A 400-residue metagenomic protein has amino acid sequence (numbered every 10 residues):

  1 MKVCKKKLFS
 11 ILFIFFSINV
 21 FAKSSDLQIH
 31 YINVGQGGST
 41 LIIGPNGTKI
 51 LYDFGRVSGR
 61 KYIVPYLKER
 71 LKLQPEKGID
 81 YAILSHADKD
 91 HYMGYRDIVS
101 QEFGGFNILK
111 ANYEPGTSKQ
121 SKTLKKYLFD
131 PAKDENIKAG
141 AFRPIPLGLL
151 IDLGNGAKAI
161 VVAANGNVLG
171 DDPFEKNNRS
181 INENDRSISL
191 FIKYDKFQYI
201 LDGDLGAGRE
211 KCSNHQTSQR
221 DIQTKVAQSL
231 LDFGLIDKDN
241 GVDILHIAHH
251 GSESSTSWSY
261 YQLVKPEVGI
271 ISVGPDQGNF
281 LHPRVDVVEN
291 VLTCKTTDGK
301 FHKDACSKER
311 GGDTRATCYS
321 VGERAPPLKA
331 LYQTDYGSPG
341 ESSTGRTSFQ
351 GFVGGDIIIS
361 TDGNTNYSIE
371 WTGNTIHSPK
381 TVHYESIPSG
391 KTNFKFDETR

Functional and structural regions predicted by a protein language model:
M1-F9: Bacterial N-terminal signal peptides that target proteins for export
S10, V20-F21: Cleavable N-terminal signal peptides
K23-Q28, V34, Q74-E76, Y81 (+2 more regions): Flexible, acidic/histidine-containing loops and adjacent segments that form or flank the divalent-metal
V34, D53-V57, A87, A164-G166 (+4 more regions): Active-site metal-binding loops of divalent metal-dependent hydrolases
S39: N-terminal cofactor/phosphate-binding cores enriched in small/glycine residues, especially glycine-rich loops such as
P45-I50, V57-K110, L231-S252, K265-I270: Active-site metal-binding motif and surrounding structural segment of the metallo-beta-lactamase
V242-Y319, R324, K329, G354: Internal alpha/beta domain cores that form substrate/cofactor-binding pockets in large enzymes and binding proteins
